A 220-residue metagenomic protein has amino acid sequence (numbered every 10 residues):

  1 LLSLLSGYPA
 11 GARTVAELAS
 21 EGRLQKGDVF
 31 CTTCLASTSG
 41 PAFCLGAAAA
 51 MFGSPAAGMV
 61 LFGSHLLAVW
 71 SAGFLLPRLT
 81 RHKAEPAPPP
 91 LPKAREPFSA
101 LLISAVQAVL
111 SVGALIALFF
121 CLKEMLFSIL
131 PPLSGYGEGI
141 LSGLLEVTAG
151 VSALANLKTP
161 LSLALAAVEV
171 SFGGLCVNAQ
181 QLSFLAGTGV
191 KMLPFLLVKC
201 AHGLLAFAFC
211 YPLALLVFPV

Functional and structural regions predicted by a protein language model:
L1, T32, G58-G63, L110-A114 (+2 more regions): Hydrophobic alpha-helical transmembrane segments
L1-F52, I140-T188: Alpha-helical membrane segments and immediately flanking helix-loop junctions that form or couple to the substrate/ion
A57-G73: Alpha-helical transmembrane segments
L79-Q107, V220: Intrinsically disordered, low-complexity non-transmembrane regions of multi-pass membrane transporters
F98-E169: Transmembrane helical segments that form the transport core of multi-pass membrane transport proteins
L182-L205: Interfacial loop-to-transmembrane junctions
A208-V220: Juxtamembrane boundary at the C-terminal end of a transmembrane helix
